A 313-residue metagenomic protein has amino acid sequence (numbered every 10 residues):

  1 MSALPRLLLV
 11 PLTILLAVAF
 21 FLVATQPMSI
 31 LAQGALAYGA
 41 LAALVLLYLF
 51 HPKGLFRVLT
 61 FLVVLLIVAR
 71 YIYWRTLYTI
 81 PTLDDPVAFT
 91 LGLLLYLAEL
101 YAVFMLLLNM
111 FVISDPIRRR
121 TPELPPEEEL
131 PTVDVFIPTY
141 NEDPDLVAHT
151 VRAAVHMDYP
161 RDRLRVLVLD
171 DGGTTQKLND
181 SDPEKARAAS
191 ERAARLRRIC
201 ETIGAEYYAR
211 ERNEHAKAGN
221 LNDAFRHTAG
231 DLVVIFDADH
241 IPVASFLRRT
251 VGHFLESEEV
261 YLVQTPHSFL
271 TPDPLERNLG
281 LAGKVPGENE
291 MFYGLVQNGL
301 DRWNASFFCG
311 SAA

Functional and structural regions predicted by a protein language model:
M1-E129: N-terminal membrane-anchoring/stem segments of glycan-assembly enzymes
V112, A189-G204, Y208-D231, A244-A313: Long helical/loop segments within the catalytic core of UDP-sugar-dependent glycosyltransferases, especially the large
T132-D134, R165: Cell-envelope/extracellular polymer assembly enzymes that use nucleotide-activated donors
D134-E142, M157, H253: A conserved hydrophobic helix/loop-capping motif in glycosyltransferases and polysaccharide synthases
E142-H156, F246: Short, well-formed alpha-helical segments that are part of the catalytic scaffolds of diverse glycosyltransferases
T150-R163, T174: Short, acidic, metal-binding catalytic loop of nucleotide-sugar glycosyltransferases
D170-A194, N213: A conserved acidic beta->alpha catalytic loop
D237-I241: The conserved acidic donor/metal-binding loop of glycosyltransferases
